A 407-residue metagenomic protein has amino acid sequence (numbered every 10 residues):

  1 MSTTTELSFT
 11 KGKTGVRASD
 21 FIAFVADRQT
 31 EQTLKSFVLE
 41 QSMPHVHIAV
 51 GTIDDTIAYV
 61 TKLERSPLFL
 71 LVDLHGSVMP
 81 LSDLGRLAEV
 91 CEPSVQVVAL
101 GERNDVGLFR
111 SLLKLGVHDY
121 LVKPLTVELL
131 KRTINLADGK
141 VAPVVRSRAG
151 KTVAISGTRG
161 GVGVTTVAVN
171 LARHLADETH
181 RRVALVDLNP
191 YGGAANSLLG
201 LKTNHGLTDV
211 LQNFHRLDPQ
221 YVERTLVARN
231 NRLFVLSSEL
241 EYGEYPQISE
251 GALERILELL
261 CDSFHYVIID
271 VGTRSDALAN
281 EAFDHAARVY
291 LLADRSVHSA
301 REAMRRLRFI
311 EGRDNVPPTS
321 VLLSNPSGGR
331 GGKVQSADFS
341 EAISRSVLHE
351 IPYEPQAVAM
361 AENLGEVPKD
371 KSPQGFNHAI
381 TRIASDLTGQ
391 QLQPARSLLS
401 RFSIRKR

Functional and structural regions predicted by a protein language model:
E31, I53-A58, S66-A88: Conserved phosphotransfer microenvironments
L125-T133: C-terminal output helix
V144-V186: Walker A (P-loop) phosphate-binding motif
E178-V235: Phosphate-binding loop that captures ATP/GTP phosphates
H215-S275: Cytosolic-facing regulatory segments adjacent to core modules
L259-D262, S275-S296: Inter-motif core of Ras-like GTPase G domains
N325-S327, F339-P368, I380: Beta-strand-loop-alpha "switch" segments that mediate conformational coupling across diverse proteins
